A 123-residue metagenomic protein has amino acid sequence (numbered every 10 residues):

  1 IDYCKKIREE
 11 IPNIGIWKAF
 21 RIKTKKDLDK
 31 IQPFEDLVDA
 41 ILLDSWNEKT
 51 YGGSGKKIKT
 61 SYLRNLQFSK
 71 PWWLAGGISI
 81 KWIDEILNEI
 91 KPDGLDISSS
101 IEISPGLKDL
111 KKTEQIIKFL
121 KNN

Functional and structural regions predicted by a protein language model:
I1-L74, I78-W82: Conserved anion-binding
K6, E85, K112-Q115: Alpha-helical elements of Rossmann-like donor-binding domains used by nucleotide-donor carbohydrate transfer enzymes
Q32-P33, L87-E89: Structural motif
I41, K59, L63, I86 (+2 more regions): Conserved, mostly hydrophobic/aromatic
S45-T50, I90-T113: Glycine-rich phosphate-binding active-site loops on the catalytic face of alpha/beta enzymes
W72, E89-I90: Alpha-helix termini
K121-N123: Generic C-terminal helix-cap and adjacent flexible tail
